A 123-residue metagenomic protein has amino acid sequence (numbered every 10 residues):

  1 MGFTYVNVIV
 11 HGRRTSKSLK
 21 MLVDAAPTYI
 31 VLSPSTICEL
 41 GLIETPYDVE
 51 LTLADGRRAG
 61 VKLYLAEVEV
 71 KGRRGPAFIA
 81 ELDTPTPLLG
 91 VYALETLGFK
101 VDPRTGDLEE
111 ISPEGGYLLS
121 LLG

Functional and structural regions predicted by a protein language model:
M1-G123: Pepsin/retropepsin-fold aspartyl endopeptidases
